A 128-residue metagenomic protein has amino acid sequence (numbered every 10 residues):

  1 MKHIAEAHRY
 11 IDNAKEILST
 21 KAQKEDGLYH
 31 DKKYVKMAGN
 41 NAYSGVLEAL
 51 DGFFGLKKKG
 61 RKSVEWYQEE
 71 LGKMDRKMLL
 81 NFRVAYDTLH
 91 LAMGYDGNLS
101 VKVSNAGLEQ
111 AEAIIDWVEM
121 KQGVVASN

Functional and structural regions predicted by a protein language model:
M1-N128: Terminal alpha-helical segments
